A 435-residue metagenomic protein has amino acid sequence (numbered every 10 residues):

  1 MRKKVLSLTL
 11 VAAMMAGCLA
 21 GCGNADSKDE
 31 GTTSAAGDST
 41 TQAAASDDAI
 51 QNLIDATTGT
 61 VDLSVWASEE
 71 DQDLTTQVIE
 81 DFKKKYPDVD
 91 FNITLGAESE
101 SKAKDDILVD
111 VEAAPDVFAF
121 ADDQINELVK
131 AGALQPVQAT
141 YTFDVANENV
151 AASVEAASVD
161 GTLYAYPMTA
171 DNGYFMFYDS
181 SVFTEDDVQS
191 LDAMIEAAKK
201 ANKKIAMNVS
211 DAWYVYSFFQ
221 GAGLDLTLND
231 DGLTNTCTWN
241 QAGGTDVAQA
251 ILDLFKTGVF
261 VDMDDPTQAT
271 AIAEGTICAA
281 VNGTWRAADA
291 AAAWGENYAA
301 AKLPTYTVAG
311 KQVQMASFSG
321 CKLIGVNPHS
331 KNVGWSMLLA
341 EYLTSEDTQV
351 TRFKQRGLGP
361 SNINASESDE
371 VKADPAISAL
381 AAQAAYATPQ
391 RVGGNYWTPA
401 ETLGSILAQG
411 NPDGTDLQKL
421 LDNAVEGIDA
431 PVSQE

Functional and structural regions predicted by a protein language model:
L6-L8, C22-Q124, G427-E435: Conserved N-terminal structural module of periplasmic/extracytoplasmic solute-binding proteins
Q42-N52, D122-Y174, D186, A299-L303 (+1 more regions): Hinge/lid segment of periplasmic solute-binding proteins
E80-N149, S181, D186, C278-A279 (+3 more regions): Extracytoplasmic "Venus flytrap"/periplasmic binding protein-like
K84, A292-Q355: Extracytoplasmic/periplasmic substrate-recognition and gating elements
L108-V109, A113-D116, D144-Y178, K203-M207 (+2 more regions): A structural signal for short loop-to-beta-strand junctions that line the ligand-binding cleft of periplasmic/secreted
N126-A133, A151-Q189, V209-L233, F318-N327 (+1 more regions): Periplasmic solute-binding protein
L233-D264: Glycine-centered hinge/linker elements that transmit conformational signals in sensory and ligand-binding systems
A381-E435: Conserved C-terminal helix/tail region of periplasmic/extracytoplasmic solute-binding proteins
